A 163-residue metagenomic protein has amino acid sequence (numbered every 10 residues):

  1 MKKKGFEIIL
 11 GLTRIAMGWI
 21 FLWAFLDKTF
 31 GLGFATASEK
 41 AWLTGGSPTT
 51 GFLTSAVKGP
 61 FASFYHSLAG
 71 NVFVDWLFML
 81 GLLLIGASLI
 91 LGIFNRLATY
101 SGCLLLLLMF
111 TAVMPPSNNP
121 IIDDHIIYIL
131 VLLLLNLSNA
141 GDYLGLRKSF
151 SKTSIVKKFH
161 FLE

Functional and structural regions predicted by a protein language model:
M1-A56, P60-L84, L91-E163: Extended, low-polarity transmembrane helix blocks
